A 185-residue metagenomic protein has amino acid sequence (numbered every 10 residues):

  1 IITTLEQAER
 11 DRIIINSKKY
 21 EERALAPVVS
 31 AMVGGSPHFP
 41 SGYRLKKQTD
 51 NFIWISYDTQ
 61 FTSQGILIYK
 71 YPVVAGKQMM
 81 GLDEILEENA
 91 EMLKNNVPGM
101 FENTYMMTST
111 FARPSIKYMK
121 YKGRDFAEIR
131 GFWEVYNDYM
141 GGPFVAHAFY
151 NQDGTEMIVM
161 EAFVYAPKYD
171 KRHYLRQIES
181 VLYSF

Functional and structural regions predicted by a protein language model:
I1-N16, P37, Y43, M157-F185: Surface-exposed amphipathic alpha-helical segments
K18-K47, Y183-F185: N-terminal "mature-domain start" segment
V28-G34, G42, Q60, K120 (+2 more regions): Long alpha-helical, hydrophobic tracts
P40-M100: Secretory pathway targeting signatures of secreted, lumenal, and periplasmic proteins
T59-Q60, Y71-V74, W133, F163-K168: Short, flexible beta-strand-to-coil junctions
G65-L67, M140, D170-Y174: A short, polar/proline- and glycine-enriched secondary-structure boundary/capping micro-motif
D83-F101, Y105, K171-F185: Long, compositionally biased interface segments
N95-G154: Signature of long, low-cysteine stretches enriched in small and polar/charged residues
